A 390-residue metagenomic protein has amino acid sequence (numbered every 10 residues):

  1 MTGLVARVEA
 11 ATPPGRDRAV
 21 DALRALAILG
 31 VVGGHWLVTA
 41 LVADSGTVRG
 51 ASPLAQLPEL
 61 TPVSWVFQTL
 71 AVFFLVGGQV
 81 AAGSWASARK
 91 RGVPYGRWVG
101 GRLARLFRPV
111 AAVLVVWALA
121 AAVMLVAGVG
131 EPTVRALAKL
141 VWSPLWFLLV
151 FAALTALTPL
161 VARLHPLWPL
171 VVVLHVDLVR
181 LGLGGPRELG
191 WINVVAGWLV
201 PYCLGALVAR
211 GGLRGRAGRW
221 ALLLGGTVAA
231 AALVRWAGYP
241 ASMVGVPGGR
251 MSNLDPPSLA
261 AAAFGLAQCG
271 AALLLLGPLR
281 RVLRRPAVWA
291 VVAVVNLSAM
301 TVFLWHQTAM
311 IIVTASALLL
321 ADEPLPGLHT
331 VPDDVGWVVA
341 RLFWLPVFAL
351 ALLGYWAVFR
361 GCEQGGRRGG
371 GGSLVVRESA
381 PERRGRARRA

Functional and structural regions predicted by a protein language model:
T2-A390: Alpha-helical transmembrane segments and their immediate juxtamembrane cytosolic regions
